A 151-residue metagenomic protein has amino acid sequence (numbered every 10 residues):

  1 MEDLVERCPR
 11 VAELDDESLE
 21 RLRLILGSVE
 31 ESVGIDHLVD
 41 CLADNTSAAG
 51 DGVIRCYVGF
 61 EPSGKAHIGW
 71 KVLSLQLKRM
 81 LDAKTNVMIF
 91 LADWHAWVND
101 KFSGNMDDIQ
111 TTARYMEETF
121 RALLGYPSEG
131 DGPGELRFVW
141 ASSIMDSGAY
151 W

Functional and structural regions predicted by a protein language model:
M1-S63, G130-D131, R137: Non-catalytic terminal extensions that flank enzyme cores
R55-G59, H67, M88-F90: Short, conserved beta-strand segments within well-ordered enzyme catalytic domains that often line or immediately flank
F60, I89-D93, W140-S142: Glycine-rich, histidine-containing beta strand-loop boundary motifs that form or position
G64-I68, L73, A96-D100, S147-A149: Short active-site-adjacent helix-start/loop capping segments
I68-I89: Histidine-anchored nucleotide/phosphate-binding helix
A83-W94, L124-G130: Short, flexible active-site-proximal loops enriched in glycine and acidic residues
F90-G104: Short connector loops at secondary-structure junctions
N99, N105-W151: Divalent-metal (Mg2+/Mn2+/Ca2+)-assisted nucleotide/phosphate chemistry catalytic cores
